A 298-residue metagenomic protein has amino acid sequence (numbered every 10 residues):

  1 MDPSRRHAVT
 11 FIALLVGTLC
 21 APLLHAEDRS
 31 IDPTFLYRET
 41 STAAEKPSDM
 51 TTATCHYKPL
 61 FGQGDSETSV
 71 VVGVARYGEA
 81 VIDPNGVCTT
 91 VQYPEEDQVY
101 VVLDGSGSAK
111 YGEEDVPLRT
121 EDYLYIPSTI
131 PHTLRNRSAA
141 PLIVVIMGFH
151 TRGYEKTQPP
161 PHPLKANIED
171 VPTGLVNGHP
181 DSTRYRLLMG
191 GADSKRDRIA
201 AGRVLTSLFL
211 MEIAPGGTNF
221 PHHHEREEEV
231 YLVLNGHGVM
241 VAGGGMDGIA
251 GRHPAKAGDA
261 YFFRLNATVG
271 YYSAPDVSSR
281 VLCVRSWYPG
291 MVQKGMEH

Functional and structural regions predicted by a protein language model:
R5-V9: N-terminal export leaders
T10-P22: Bacterial N-terminal signal peptides
A26-G73, T89, G153-L205, F220 (+3 more regions): A short, N-terminal "cap"/entry segment at the start of jelly-roll beta-barrel domains of the cupin/DSBH fold
F61-D65, R76-P94, A192-K195, F209-E225: Conserved short histidine dyad/triad with adjacent acidic residue
T68-V71, V87-P94, R135-R137, D197-A201 (+4 more regions): Short histidine-centered beta-strand/loop micro-motifs that create catalytic or ligand/metal-coordination sites
V87, V91-T120, V230-A257: A short beta-strand-loop-beta hairpin characteristic of the jelly-roll/cupin
V87-T89, S108, D115, Y123-L124 (+5 more regions): Histidine-centered metal-chelating micro-motifs
S128-Y154, K256-D259, L265-M291: Ligand-binding loop in jelly-roll beta-barrel domains
